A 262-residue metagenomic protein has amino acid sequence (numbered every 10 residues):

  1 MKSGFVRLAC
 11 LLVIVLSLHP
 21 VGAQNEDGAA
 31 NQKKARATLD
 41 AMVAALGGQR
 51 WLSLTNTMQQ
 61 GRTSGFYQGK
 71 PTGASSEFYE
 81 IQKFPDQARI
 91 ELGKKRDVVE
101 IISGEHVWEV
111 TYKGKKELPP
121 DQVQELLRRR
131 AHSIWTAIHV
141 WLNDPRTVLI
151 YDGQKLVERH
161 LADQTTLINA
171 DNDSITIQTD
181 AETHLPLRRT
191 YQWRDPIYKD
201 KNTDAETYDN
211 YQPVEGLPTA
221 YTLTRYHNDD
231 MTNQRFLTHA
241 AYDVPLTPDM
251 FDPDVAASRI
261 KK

Functional and structural regions predicted by a protein language model:
M1-C10: Bacterial N-terminal signal peptides that target proteins for export
A9-H19: Bacterial N-terminal signal peptides
H19-N25: Signal peptide processing junction and immediate N-terminal pro/mature segment of secreted/exported proteins
A23, V157-D254: Gly/Pro-enriched, hydrophobic low-complexity segments that function as extracytoplasmic propeptides/linkers
A29-A30, R36-K116, P145-L156: N-terminal mature ectodomain segment of secretory-pathway/periplasmic proteins
T72, E117-L118, L187, T219: Generic structural signal for well-ordered beta-strand positions
W108-I138: Acidic/charged, solvent-exposed loop-and-adjacent secondary-structure segments enriched in E/D, K/R, S/T, and G/P
R128-T166, P186-T190: Short, conserved active-site entrance elements at the starts or edges of catalytic domains
